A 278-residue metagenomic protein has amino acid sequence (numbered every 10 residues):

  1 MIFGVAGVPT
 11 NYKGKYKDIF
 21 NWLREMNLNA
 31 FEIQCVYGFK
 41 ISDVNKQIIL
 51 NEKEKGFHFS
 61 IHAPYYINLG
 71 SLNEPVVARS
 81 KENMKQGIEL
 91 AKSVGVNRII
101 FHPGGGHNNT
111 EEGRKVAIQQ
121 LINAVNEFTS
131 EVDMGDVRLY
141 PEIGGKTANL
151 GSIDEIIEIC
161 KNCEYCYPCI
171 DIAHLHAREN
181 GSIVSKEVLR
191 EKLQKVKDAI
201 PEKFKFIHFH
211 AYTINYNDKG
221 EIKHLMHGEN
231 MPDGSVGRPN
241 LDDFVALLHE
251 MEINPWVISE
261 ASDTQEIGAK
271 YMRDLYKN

Functional and structural regions predicted by a protein language model:
M1-Q86: N-terminal pre-domain/capping segments
I2-G7, F31-I33, F59-A63, I99-F101 (+4 more regions): Hydrophobic faces of well-ordered beta-strands that scaffold small-molecule active sites in alpha/beta enzyme cores
A6-T10, Q34-G38, P64-N68, G104-G106 (+4 more regions): Active-site beta-loop-alpha junctions enriched in small/polar residues
Y12-R24, S42-I49, E111-T129, K146-E164 (+2 more regions): Distinct, well-ordered alpha-helical segments
G14-K15, N83, Q120, V236-N240: Short secondary-structure boundary/capping elements
F20-N27, I41-I61, Q86-G95, N126-M134 (+3 more regions): Acidic (Asp/Glu)-rich catalytic clusters
E54, G70-I170, A177: Active-site acidic/histidine proton-transfer and metal-coordination neighborhood in alpha/beta enzyme cores
Y165-I172, H176-N278: Histidine-acidic metal/acid-base catalytic patches
